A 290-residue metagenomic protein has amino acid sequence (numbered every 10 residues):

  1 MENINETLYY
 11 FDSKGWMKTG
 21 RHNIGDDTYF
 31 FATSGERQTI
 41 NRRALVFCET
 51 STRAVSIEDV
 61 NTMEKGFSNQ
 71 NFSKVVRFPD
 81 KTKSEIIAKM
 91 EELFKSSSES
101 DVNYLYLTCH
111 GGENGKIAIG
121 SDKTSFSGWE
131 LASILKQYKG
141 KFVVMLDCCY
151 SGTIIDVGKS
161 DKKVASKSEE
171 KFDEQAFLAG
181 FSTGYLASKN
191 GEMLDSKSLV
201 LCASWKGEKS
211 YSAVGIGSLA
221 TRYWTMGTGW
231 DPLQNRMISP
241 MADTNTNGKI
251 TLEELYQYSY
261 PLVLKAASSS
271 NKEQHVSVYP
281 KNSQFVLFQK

Functional and structural regions predicted by a protein language model:
M1-I40: Extracellular adhesion/carbohydrate-binding repeat motifs centered on closely spaced tryptophans
T39-K290: Cysteine endopeptidase catalytic domains of the caspase/legumain-like
